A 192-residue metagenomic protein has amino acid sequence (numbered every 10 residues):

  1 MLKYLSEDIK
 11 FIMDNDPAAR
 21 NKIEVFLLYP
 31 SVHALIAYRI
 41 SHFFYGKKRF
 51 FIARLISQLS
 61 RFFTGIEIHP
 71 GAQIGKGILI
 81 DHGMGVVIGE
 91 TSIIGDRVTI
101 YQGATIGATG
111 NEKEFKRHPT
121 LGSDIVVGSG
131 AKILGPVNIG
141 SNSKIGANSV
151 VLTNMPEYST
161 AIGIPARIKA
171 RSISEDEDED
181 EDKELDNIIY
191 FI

Functional and structural regions predicted by a protein language model:
M1-T64, E175-I192: Terminal amphipathic alpha-helical/low-complexity segments used for targeting or macromolecular assembly
L27-L28, H33-I36, H69, G107 (+1 more regions): Generic, ordered loop/turn and secondary-structure boundary motif
T64, H69-P70, G75-K76, D81-E90 (+10 more regions): Left-handed beta-helix
S159, I164-D180: Conserved beta-strand-loop-alpha-helix hinge in the C-terminal portion of ABC ATPase nucleotide-binding domains
